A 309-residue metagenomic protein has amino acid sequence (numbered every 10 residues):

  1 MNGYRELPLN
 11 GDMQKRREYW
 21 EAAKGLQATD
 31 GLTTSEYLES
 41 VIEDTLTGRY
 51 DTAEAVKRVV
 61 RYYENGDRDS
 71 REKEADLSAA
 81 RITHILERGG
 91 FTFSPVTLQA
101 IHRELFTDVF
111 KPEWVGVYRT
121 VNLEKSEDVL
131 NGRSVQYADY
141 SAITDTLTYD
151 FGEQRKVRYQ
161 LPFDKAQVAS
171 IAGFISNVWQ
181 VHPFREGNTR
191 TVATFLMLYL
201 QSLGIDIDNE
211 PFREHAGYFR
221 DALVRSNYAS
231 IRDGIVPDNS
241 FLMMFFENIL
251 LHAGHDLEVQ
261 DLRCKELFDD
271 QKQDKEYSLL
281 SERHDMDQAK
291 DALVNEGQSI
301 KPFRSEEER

Functional and structural regions predicted by a protein language model:
M1-R309: FIC/Doc superfamily catalytic core
